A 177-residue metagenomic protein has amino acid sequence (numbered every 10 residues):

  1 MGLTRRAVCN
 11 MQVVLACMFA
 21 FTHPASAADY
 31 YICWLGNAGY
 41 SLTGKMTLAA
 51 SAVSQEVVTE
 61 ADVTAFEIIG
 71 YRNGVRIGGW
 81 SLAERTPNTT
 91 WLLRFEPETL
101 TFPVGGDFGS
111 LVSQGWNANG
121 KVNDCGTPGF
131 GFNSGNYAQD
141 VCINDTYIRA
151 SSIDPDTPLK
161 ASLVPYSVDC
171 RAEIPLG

Functional and structural regions predicted by a protein language model:
M1, A27-A28: Absolute protein N-terminus
M1-M11: Bacterial N-terminal signal peptides that target proteins for export
R5, C17, G39-S41: N-terminal start-of-chain detector that recognizes signal peptides and the immediate post-cleavage beginning
N10-A20: Bacterial N-terminal signal peptides
F21-A27: Sec/Tat signal peptide C-region and signal peptidase I cleavage site
A28-G177: An extracellular/secretory-lumen and virion-surface interaction module
